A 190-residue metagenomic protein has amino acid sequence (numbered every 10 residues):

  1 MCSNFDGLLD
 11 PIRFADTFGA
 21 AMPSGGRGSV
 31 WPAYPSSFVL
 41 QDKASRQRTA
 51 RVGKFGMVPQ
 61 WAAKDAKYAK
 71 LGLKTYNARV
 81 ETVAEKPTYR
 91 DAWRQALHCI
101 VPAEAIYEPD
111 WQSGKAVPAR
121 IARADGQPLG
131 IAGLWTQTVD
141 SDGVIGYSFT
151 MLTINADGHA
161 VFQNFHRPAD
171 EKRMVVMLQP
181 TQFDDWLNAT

Functional and structural regions predicted by a protein language model:
M1-T190: Short linear sequence motif anchored by a di-proline
